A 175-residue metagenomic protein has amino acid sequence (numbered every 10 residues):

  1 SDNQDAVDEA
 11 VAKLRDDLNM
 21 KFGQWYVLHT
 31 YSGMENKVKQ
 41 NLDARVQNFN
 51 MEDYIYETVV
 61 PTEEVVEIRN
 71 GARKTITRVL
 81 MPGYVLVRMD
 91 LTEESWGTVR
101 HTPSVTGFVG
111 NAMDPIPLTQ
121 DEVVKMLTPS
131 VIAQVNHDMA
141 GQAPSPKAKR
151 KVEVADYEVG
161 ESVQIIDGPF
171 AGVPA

Functional and structural regions predicted by a protein language model:
D2-V159: Acidic-enriched and Gly/Ser
D90, I166-G168: Short, surface-exposed secondary-structure boundary micro-motifs
G97, P169-F170: Compact, basic/aliphatic-enriched, mixed alpha/beta core segments that act as assembly/interaction modules in small
G172-A175: Short beta-strand-centered aromatic/proline hotspots
